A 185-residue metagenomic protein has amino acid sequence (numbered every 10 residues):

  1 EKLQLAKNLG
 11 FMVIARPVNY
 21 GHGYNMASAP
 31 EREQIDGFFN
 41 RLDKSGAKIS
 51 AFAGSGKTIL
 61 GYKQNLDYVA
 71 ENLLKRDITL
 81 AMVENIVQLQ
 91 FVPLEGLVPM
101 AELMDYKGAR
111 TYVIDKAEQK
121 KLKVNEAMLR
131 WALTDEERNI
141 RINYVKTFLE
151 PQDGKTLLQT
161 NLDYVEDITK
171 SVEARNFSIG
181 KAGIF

Functional and structural regions predicted by a protein language model:
E1-I184: Soluble extramembrane regions of membrane proteins in the secretory/endomembrane system
